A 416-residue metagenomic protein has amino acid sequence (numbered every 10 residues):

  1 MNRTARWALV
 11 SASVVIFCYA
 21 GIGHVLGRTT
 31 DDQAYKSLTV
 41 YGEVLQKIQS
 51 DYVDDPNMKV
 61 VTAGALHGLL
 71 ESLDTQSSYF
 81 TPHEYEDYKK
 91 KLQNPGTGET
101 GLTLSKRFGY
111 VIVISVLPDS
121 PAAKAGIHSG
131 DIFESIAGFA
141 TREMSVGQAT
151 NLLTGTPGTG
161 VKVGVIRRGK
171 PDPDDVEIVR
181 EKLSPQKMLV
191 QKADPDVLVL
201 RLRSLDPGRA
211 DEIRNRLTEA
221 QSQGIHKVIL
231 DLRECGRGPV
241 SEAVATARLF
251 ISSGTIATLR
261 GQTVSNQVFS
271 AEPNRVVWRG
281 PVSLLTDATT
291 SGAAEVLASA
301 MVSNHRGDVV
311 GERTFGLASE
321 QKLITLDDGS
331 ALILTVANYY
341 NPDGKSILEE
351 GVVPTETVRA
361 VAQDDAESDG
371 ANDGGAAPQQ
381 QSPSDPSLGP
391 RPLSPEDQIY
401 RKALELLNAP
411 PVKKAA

Functional and structural regions predicted by a protein language model:
N2-S78, V111, Q398-K402, L406 (+1 more regions): Terminal targeting/pro-maturation regions of precursor/exported proteins
V25-S37, Q46-V53, N57-M58, I112-S115 (+2 more regions): Cleft-lining beta-strand/loop regions that shape enzyme active-site pockets
T29-D51, S72-Y110, A362-P386: Glycine-biased strand-turn-strand hairpin within the trypsin-fold
Y52-I114, G158-K162, I166-E177, L183-V190 (+2 more regions): Extended, small/polar residue-biased N-terminal targeting/export presequences and adjacent propeptide/linker tracts
Y110, S184, D206, I256 (+3 more regions): Active-site/binding-pocket entry motifs
K322-N338: Surface-exposed, non-catalytic interaction/assembly patches
A331, N338-A416: Conserved functional hotspot residues or short segments at active or partner-binding sites across diverse domains
